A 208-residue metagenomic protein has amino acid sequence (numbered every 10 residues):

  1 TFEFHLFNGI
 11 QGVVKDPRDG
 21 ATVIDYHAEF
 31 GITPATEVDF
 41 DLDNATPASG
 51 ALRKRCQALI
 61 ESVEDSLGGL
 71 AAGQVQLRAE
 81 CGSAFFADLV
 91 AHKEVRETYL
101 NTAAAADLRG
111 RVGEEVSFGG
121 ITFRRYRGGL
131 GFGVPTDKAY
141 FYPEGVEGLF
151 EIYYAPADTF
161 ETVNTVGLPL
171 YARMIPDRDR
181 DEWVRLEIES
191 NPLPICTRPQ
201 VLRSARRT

Functional and structural regions predicted by a protein language model:
F2-A21: Short, glycine/acidic-rich hinge or "gate" loops at secondary-structure transitions that mediate conformational
E3, I10, L67-A72, D107: Residue-level signal for secondary-structure boundary elements
Q11, Q57, Q74-Q76, E114 (+1 more regions): Residue-identity detector for glutamine
G12-K15, V23, P34, R53 (+4 more regions): Polar low-complexity intrinsically disordered regions enriched in Ser/Thr and small residues
D19, A28, N44-T46, A91 (+4 more regions): Low-complexity, compositionally biased segments
T22-D25, T136-K138: Secondary-structure junction/capping motif
V23-A103: Extended, solvent-exposed, turn-rich assembly/linker loops in the middle of proteins
R96-E97, N101-T208: Sequence/fold signature of self-assembling virion shell proteins
